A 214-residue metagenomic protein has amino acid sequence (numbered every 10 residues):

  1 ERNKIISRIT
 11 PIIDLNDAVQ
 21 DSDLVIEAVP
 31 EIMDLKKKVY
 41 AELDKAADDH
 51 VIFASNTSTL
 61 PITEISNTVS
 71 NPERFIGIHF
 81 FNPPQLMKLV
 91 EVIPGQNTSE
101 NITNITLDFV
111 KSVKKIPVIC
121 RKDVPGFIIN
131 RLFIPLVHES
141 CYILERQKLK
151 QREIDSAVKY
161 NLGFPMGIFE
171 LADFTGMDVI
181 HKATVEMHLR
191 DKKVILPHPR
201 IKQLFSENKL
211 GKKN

Functional and structural regions predicted by a protein language model:
E1, S99, L149-E153: Helix N-cap / loop-to-helix initiation motif
R2-F53, T59-P61: Rossmann-like NAD(P)-binding element
R2-T10, T103, L107, D155 (+1 more regions): Short, well-structured alpha-helical segments
Q20, P83-I93, F164-M166, H181-V185: Acidic/polar active-site rim loop that often engages polyanionic ligands
L43, I65-S66, A183: Hydrophobic packing residues within well-ordered alpha-helices of enzyme cores
I52-R131: Rossmann-fold dinucleotide-binding core
K111-K122, E145-N214: NAD(P)-dependent Rossmann-like dehydrogenase/reductase catalytic/cofactor-binding core
I128, S140-R146: Conserved anion/nucleotide-ligand pocket segment
